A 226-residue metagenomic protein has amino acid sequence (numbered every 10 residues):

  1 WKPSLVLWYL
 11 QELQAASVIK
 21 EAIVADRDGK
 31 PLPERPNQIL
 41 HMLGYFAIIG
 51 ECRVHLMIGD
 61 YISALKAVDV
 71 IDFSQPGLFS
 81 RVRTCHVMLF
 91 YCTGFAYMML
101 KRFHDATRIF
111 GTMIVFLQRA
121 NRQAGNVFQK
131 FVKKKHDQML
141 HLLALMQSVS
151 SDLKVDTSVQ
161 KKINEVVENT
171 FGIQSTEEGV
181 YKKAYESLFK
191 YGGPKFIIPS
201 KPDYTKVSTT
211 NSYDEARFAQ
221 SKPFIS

Functional and structural regions predicted by a protein language model:
W1-S226: Extended alpha-helical scaffold regions
